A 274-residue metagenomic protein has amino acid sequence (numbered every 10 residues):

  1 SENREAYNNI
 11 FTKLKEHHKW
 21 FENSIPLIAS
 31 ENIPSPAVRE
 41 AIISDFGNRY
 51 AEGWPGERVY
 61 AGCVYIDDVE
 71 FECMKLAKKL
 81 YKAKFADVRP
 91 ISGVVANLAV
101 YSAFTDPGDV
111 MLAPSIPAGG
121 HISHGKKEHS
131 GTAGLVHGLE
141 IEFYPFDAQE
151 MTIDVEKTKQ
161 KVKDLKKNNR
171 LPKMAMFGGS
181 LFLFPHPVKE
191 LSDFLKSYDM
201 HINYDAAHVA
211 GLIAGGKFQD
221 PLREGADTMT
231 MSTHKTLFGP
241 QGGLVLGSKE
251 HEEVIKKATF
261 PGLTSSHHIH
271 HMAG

Functional and structural regions predicted by a protein language model:
S1-K75, D193: N-terminal glycine-rich, Lys/His-bearing helix-loop that initiates the first secondary-structure elements of many
D68, E72-G274: Conserved PLP-enzyme active-site core in the AAT-like
